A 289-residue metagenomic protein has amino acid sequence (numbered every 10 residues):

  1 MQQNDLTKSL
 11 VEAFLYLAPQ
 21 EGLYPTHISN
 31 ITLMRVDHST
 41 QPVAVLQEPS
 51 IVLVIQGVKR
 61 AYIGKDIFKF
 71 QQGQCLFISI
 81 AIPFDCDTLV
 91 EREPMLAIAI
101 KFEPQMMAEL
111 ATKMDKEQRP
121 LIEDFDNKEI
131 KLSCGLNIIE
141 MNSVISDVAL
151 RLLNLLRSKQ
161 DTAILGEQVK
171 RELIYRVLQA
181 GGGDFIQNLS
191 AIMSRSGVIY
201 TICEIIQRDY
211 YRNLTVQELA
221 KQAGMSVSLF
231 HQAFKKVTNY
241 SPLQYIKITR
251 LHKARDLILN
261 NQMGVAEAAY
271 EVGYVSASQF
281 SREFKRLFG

Functional and structural regions predicted by a protein language model:
M1-H27, T40-Q41: A short, N-terminal "cap"/entry segment at the start of jelly-roll beta-barrel domains of the cupin/DSBH fold
Q2-D5, S9, L110-E172, R176 (+1 more regions): Amphipathic alpha-helical segments enriched in hydrophobic/aromatic residues interleaved with Lys/Arg
G22, L89, R157-L165, D184-L189: Hydrophobic/aromatic-rich alpha-helical bundle segments in the mid-to-C-terminal region
G22-P120: N-terminal regulatory/effector-sensing and dimerization cores that precede helix-turn-helix DNA-binding domains
R60, N213, Q262-M263: Residue at a beta-strand N-cap/secondary-structure junction
M141-V144, V148, V169, S194-I202 (+2 more regions): N-terminal positioning helix adjacent to the helix-turn-helix/winged-helix DNA-binding module
E172, R176-G182, L189-A191, Q207 (+2 more regions): Basic/polar phosphate-binding segments, predominantly the helix-turn-helix DNA-binding elements of transcriptional
T201-R212, N239, K253-N260: Short, amphipathic alpha-helix enriched in basic
